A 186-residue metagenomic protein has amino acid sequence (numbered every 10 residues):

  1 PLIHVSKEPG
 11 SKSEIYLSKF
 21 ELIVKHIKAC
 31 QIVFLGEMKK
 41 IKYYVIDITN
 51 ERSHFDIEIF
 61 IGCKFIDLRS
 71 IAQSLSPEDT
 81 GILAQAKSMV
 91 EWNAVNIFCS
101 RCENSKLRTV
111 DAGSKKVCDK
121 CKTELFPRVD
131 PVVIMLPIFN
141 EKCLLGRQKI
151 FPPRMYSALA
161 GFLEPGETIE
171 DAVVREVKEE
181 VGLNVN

Functional and structural regions predicted by a protein language model:
P1-S76: N-terminal alpha-helical interaction blocks
V5, E37, A94, T109 (+2 more regions): Generic structural "secondary-structure junction" signal
G62-F65, P77-G81, N96, S114-K115 (+1 more regions): Generic signal for short, ordered secondary-structure residues within or immediately flanking folded domains
Q73-M89: Short, charged surface segments at domain edges that flank catalytic/cofactor-binding sites
A84-L136: Cys/His-rich short segments
K115-A158, L163, N184: N-terminal strand-loop-strand
S157-N186: The catalytic Nudix box helix
